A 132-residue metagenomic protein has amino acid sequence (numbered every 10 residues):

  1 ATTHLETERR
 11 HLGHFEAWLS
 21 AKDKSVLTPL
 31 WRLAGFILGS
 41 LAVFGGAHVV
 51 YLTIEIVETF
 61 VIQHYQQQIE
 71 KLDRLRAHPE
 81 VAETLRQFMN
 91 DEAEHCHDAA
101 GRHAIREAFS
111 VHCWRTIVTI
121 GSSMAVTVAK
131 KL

Functional and structural regions predicted by a protein language model:
A1-L132: Non-heme di-metal
